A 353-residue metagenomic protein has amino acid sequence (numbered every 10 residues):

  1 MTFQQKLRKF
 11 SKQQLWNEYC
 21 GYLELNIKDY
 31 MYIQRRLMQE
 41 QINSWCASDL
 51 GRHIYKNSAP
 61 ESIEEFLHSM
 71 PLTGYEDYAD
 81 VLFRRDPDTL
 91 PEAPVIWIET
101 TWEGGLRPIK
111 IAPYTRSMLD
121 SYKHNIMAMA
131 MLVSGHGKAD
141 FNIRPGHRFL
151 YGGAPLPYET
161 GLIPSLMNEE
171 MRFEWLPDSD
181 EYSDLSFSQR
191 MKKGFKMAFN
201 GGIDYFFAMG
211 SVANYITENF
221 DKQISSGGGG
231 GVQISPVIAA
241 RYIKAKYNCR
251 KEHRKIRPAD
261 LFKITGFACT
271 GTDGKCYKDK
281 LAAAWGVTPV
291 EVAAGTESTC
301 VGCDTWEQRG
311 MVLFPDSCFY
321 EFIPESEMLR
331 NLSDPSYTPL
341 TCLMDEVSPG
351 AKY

Functional and structural regions predicted by a protein language model:
M1-G51, V81, L166-Y353: Active-site glycine/GP-rich loop and adjacent strand/helix microenvironment that borders small-molecule binding pockets
Y32, R36-I98, L106-D120, M127-N142 (+1 more regions): Active-site diphosphate/adenylate-binding microenvironment
P60, P71, P87, P91-P94 (+13 more regions): Proline-rich intrinsically disordered, low-complexity coils
A79, I98, K123-A130, F149-L150 (+4 more regions): Short, well-ordered alpha-helical packing segments
T101: Function-critical acidic carboxylates
G105-L106, E327: Detector for glycine-centered tight turns/loop "hinges" at secondary-structure junctions
H124, F149-L156, D221-K222, D304-T305: Short amphipathic alpha-helical patches
L132-R172, E181: Conserved AMP-binding loop of ANL adenylate-forming enzymes
